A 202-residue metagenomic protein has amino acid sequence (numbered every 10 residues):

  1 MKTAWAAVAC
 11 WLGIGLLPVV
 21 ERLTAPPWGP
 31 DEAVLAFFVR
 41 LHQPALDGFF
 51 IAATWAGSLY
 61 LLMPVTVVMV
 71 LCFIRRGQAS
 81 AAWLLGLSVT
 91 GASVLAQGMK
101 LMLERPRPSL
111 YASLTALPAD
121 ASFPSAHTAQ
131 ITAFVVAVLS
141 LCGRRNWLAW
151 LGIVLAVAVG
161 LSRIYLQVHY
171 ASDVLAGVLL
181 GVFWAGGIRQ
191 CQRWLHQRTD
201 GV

Functional and structural regions predicted by a protein language model:
M1-L61, L101-T115: N-terminal transmembrane-helix/juxtamembrane module of multi-pass inner/ER membrane proteins
K2-W11, T66-V94: Interfacial segments of alpha-helical transmembrane regions
A4-V8, M63, A82-L87, L148-V154 (+2 more regions): Hydrophobic alpha-helical transmembrane segments
I14-V19, T90-Q97, V154-Q167: Aromatic-anchored segments of alpha-helical transmembrane domains
E21, L35, A96-E104, L139 (+2 more regions): Membrane-water interface at transmembrane helix exits
A45-L46, G77-A82, R144-W150: Membrane-helix interface segments
W83-A112, H169-V182: Hydrophobic alpha-helical transmembrane segments of integral membrane proteins
A112-V202: Membrane-embedded catalytic cores of phosphoryl/pyrophosphoryl-handling enzymes
